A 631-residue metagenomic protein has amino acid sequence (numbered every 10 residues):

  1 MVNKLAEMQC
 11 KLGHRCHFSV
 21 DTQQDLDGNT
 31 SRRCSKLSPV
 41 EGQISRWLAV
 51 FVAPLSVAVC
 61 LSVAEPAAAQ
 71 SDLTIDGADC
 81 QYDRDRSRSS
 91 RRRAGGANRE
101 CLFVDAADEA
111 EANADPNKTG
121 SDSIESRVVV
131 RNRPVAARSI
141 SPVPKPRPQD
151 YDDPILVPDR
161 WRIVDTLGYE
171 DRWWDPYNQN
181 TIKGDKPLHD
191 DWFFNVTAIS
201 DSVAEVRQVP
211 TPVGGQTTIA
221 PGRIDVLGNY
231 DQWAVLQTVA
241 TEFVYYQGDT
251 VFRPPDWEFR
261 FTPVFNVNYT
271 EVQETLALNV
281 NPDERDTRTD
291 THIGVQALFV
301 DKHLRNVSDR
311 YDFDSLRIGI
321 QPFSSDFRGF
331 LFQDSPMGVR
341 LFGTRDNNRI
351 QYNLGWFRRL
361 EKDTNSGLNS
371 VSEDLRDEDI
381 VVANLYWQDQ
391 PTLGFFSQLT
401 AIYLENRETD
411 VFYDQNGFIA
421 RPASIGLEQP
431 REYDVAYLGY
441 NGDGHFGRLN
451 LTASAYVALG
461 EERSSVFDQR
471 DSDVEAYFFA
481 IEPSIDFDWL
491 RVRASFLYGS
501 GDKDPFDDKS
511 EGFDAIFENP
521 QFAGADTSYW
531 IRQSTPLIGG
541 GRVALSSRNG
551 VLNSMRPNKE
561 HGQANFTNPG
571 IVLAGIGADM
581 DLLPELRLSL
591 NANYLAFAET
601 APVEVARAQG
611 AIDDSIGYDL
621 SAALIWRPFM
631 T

Functional and structural regions predicted by a protein language model:
M1-R46: N-terminal secretory signal peptides that target proteins for export/translocation
A49-S62: Bacterial N-terminal signal peptides
E65-P255, D488, V492, D504 (+2 more regions): N-terminal periplasmic/intermembrane-space "pro-region" immediately following the signal or transit peptide
P142-Q149, N178-P187, P212-G214, T218-T364 (+2 more regions): Outer-membrane beta-barrel channel domains
G168-V196, R207-T211, Y246-F259, L304-D314 (+7 more regions): Short loop/turn motifs that connect adjacent beta-strands in outer-membrane beta-barrel proteins
T211-V213, D225-Q232, V272-L276, E284-D290 (+9 more regions): Extracellular/periplasm-exposed beta-strand and loop segments of Gram-negative cell-envelope proteins, dominated by
R310-D312, Q321-S510, V572-I576, L582-P584 (+3 more regions): Signature for the C-terminal beta-barrel architecture of outer-membrane proteins
K503-R607, S615: C-terminal structural cap/anchor segments
